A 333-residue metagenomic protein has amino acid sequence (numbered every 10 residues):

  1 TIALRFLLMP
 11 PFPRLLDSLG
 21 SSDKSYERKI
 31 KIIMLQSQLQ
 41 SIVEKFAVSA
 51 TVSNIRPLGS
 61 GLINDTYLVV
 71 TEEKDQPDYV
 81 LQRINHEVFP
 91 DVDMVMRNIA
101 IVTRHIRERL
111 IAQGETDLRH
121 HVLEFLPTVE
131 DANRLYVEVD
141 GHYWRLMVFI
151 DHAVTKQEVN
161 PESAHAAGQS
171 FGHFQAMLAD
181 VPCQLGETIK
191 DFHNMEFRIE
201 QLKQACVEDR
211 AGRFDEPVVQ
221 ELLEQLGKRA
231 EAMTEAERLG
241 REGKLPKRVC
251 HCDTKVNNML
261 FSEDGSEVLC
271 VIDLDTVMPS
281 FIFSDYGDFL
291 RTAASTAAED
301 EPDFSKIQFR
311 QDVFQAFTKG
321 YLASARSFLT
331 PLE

Functional and structural regions predicted by a protein language model:
A3, G20-I33: Short, Lys/Arg-enriched N-terminal segments with co-localized hydrophobic residues within the first ~10-30 amino acids
I33-N54: Juxta-kinase regulatory segment immediately upstream of eukaryotic protein kinase catalytic domains
T51-E72: ATP-binding glycine-rich phosphate-binding loop
R56-S60, Q82-D93, I150-H165, Q169-S170 (+2 more regions): ATP-dependent phospho-/nucleotidyl transfer catalytic cores
Q76-N98, R104-G186: ATP-binding pocket architecture of kinase catalytic cores
N257-T296: Catalytic activation segment of kinase domains across protein kinase-like and atypical kinase folds
F283-R326: Active-site activation/catalytic loop segments of kinase-like enzymes and analogous catalytic loops in related
